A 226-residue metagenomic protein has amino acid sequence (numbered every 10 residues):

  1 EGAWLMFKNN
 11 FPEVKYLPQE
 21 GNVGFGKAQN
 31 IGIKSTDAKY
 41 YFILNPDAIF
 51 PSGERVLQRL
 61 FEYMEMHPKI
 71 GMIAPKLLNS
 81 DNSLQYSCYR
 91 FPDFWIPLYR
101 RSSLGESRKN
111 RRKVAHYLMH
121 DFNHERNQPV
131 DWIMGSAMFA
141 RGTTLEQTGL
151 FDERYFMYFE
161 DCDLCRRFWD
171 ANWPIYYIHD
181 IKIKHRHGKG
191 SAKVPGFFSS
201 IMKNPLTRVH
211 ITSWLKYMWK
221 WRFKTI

Functional and structural regions predicted by a protein language model:
E1-G21, I31: Acidic donor-binding segment of Leloir-type glycosyltransferases
P12-E13, T36-K39, P68, L150: Active-site acidic short loop of glycosyltransferases
P18-T36, S52: Glycine-rich, basic loop-to-helix element that forms the pyrophosphate-binding segment of sugar-nucleotide handling
Y41, D47: Short aromatic/hydrophobic "clamp" motif used to bind/position activated sugar donors
I49-S87: Conserved donor NDP-sugar-binding/catalytic core segment of glycosyltransferases
P92-V130: Short, flexible, basic/aromatic active-site loop/helix in glycosyltransferases
N123-E125, D131-K182: A short, conserved alpha-helix in the catalytic core of glycosyltransferases
C162-I226: Active-site-adjacent helix/loop segment of glycosyltransferases that harbors family-specific signature motifs
